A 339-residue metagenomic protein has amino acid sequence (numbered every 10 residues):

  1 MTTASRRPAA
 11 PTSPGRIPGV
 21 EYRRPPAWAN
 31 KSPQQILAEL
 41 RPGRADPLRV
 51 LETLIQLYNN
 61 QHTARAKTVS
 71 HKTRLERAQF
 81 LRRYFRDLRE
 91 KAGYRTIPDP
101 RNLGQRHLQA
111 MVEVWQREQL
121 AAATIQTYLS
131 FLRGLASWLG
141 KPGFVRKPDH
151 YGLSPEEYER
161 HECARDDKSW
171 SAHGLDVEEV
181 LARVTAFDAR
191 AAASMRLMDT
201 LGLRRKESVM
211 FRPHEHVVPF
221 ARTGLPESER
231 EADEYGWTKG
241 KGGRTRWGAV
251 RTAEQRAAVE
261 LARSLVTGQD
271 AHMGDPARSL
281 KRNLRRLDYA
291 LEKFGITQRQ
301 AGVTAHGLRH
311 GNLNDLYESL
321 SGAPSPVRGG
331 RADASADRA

Functional and structural regions predicted by a protein language model:
M1-L75, Q79-R82: Basic/aromatic DNA-contact patch characteristic of tyrosine site-specific recombinases
Y58-A164: N-terminal core-binding DNA-recognition domain of tyrosine recombinases/integrases
Y158-E179, G242-E254: DNA breakage-rejoining catalytic core of tyrosine-based enzymes
L175-R205: Basic, Lys/Arg- and aromatic-enriched nucleic-acid-binding interface segment
R190-A191, L203-R204, R246, E260-R263 (+1 more regions): Short, cationic motifs built from Arg/Lys/His that form the positively charged side of catalytic pockets
R196, G307-A339: C-terminal catalytic core of tyrosine-transesterase DNA break-rejoin enzymes
M210-A258: Conserved tyrosine-mediated DNA breakage-rejoining catalytic core shared by Y-recombinases
V250-S321: Active-site/catalytic core of tyrosine-dependent DNA strand-transfer enzymes
